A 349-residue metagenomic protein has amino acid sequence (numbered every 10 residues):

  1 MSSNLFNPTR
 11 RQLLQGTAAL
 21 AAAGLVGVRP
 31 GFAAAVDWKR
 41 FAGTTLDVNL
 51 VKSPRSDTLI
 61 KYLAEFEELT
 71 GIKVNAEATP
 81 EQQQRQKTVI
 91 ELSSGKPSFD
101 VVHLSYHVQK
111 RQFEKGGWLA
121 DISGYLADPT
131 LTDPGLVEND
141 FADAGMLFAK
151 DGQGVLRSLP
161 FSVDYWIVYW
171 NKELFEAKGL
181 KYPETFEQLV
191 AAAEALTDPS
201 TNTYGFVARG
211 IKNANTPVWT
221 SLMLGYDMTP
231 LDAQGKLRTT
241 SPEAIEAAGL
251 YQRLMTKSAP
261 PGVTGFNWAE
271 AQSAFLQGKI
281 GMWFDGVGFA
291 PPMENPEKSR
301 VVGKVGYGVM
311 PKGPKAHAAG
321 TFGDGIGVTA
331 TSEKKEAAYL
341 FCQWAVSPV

Functional and structural regions predicted by a protein language model:
M1-T9, A19-V26: N-terminal secretory signal peptides
F32-D47, E68, Q153-V155, E176 (+1 more regions): Immediate post-signal peptide segment of exported/extracytoplasmic ligand-binding proteins
A34-R40, Y106-Y165, V190, V302-G306: Hinge/lid segment of periplasmic solute-binding proteins
A42-S53, K73-E77, D100-V101: Short, well-ordered beta-strand elements
K61-F141, E173, A177-E184, A274 (+2 more regions): Extracytoplasmic "Venus flytrap"/periplasmic binding protein-like
R111, P217-S221, G249-Q343: Extracytoplasmic/periplasmic substrate-binding proteins
M146-F161, W166, E187-L237, I280: Extracytoplasmic/periplasmic solute-binding protein
A192-A195, P199, Q234-T264, M310: Glycine-centered hinge/linker elements that transmit conformational signals in sensory and ligand-binding systems
